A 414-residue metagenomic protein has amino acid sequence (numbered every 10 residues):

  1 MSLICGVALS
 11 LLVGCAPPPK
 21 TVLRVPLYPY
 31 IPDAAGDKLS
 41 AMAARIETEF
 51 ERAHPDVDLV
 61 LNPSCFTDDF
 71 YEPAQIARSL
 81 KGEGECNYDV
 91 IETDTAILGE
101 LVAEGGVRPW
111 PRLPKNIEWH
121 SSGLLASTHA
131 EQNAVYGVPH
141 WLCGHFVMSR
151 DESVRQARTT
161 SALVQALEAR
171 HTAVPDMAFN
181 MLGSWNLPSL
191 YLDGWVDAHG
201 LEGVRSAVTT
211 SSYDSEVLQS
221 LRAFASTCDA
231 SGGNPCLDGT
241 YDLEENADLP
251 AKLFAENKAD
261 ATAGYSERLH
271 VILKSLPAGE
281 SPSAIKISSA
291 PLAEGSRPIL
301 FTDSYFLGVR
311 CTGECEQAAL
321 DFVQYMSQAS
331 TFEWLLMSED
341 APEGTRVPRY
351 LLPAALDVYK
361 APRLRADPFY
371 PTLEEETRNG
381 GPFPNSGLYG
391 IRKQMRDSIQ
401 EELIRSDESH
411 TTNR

Functional and structural regions predicted by a protein language model:
G6, L12-I97, S406-H410: Conserved N-terminal structural module of periplasmic/extracytoplasmic solute-binding proteins
L39, E339-R414: C-terminal capping/gating helix-and-loop segments adjacent to ligand/active sites or protein-protein/ligand interfaces
F70-N87, E104, Q165-H171, E244-T262 (+2 more regions): Short helices/loops that flank or line small-molecule/ion binding pockets
T95-F146, A284-S289: Hinge/lid segment of periplasmic solute-binding proteins
R112-H120, D197-R222, S275-E280, L292-I299: Short, solvent-exposed loop/beta-turn-alpha elements that line the ligand-binding surface or hinge of extracytoplasmic
Y136-H140, H145, V164-E216: Extracytoplasmic/periplasmic solute-binding protein
R205-E245: Glycine-centered hinge/linker elements that transmit conformational signals in sensory and ligand-binding systems
L276-G344: Extracytoplasmic/periplasmic substrate-recognition and gating elements
